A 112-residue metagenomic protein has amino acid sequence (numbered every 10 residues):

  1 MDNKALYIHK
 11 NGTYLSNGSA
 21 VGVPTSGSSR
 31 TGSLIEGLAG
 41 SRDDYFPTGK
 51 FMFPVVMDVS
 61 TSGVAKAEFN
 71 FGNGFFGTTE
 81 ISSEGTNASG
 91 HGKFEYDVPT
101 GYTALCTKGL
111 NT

Functional and structural regions predicted by a protein language model:
M1-T112: PRY/SPRY (B30.2) beta-sandwich protein-interaction domains and their adjacent Ser/Pro/Gly-rich low-complexity linkers
